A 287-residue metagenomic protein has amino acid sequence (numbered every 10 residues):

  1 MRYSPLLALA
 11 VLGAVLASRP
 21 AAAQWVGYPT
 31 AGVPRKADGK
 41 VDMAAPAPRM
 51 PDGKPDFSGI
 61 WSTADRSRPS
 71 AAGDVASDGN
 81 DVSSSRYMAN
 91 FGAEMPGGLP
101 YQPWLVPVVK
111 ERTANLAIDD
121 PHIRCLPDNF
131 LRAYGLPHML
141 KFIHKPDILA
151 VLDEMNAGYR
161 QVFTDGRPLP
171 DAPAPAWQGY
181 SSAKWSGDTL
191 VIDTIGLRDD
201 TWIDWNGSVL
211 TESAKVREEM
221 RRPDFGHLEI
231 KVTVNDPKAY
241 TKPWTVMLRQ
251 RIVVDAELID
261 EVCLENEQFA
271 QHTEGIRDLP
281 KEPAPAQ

Functional and structural regions predicted by a protein language model:
Y3-P5, R19-Q287: PEST-like low-complexity, intrinsically disordered acidic/proline/serine-rich tracts that flank trafficking/processing
A8-A17: Bacterial N-terminal signal peptides
